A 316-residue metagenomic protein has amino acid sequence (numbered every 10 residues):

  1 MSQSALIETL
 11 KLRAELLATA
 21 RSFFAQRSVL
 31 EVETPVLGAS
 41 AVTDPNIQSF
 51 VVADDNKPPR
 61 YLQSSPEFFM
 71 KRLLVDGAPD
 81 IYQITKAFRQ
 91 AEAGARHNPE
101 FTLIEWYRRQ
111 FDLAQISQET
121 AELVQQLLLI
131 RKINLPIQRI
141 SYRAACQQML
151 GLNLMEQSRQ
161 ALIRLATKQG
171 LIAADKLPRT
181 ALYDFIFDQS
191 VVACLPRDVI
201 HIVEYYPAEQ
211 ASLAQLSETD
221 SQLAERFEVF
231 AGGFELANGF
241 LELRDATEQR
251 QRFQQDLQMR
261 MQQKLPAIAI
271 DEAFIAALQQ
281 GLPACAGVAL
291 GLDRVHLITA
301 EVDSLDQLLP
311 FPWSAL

Functional and structural regions predicted by a protein language model:
M1-A53: TRNA-binding/sensing appendages of the translation machinery
R13, L113-S117, A246: Short, charged, low-complexity patches
T19, P35-Y61, S65-L73, Y82-R109 (+1 more regions): A translation/RNA-centric and nucleic-acid-associated enzymatic feature enriched in Class II aminoacyl-tRNA synthetases
F23-R27, L127, A193: Short alpha-helical functional segments enriched in proximate histidine and acidic residues
Q26-V29, R72, E100, I133: Basic, glycine/lysine-rich polyanion-binding surfaces/domains
V29-V32, P79-I84, L129-N134: Short secondary-structure capping/junction motifs at helix and strand boundaries
H97-N98, T102-L103, Y107-L177: A conserved active-site cap/scaffold subdomain adjacent to cofactor or substrate pockets
